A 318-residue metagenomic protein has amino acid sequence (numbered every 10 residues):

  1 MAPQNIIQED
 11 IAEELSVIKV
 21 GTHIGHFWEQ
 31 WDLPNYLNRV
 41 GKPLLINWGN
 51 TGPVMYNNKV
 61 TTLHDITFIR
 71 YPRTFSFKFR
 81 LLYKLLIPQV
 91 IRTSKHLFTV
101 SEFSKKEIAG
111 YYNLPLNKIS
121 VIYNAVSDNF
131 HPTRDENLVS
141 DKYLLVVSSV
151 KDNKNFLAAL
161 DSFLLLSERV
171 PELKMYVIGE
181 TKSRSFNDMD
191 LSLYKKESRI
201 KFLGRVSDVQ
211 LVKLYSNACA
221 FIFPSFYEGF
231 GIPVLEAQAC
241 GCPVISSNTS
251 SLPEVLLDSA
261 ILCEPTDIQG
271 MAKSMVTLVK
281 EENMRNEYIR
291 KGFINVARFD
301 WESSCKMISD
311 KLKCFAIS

Functional and structural regions predicted by a protein language model:
M1-S318: Carbohydrate transferase catalytic cores enriched for Leloir-type hexosyltransferases
